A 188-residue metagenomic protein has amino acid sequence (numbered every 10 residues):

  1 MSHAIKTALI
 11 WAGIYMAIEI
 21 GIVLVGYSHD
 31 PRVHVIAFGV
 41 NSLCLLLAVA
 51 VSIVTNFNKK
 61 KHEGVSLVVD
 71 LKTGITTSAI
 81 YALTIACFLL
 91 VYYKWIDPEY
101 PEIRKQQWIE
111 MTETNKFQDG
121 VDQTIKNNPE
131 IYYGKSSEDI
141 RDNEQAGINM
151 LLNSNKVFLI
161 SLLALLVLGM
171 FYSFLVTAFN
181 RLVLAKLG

Functional and structural regions predicted by a protein language model:
M1, K59-L67, N143, G147-S154: Juxtamembrane loop-helix boundary motifs flanking transmembrane segments in multi-pass membrane proteins
M1-G64: Transmembrane alpha-helical insertion/packing segments
K6-I10, I14, K72-Y81, I160: Alpha-helical transmembrane segments of multi-pass membrane proteins
I14-I22, C44, A48, Y81-L89 (+3 more regions): Alpha-helical transmembrane segments of multipass membrane proteins
F57, L67-Y93: Hydrophobic secretory-pathway targeting helix
N58, L168-G188: Juxtamembrane interface at the cytosolic side of transmembrane helices
F88-N128: Functional transmembrane-helix hotspots
Y133-V167: Individual transmembrane alpha-helix segments
